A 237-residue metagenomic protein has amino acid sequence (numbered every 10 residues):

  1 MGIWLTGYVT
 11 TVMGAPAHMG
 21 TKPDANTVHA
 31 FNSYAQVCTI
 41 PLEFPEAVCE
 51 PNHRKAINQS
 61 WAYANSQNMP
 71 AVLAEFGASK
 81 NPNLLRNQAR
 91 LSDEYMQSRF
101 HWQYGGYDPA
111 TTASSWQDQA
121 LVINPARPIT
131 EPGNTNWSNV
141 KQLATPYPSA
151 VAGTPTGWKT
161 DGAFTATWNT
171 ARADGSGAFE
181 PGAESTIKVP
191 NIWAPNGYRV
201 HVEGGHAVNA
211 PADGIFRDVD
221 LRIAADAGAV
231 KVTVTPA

Functional and structural regions predicted by a protein language model:
M1-A89, E94-Y95: Extracellular glycoside hydrolase catalytic/binding regions
A17-D24, A30, V48, N81-I192 (+3 more regions): Aromatic-rich peripheral "rim/lid" segments of glycoside hydrolase catalytic domains that contact and position glycan
V37-T39, P195, V208: Residue-level signal for secondary-structure boundary sites
M69, Q97, G205-A207: Short aromatic/hydrophobic-glycine micro-motifs
E75, Q103, G204: Active-site proximal loops enriched in glycine and acidic residues that flank catalytic Cys/His/Asp and coordinate
G153-K159, H206-G214: Short, exposed beta-strand/loop patches in secreted or surface proteins that constitute
G197-G204, N209: Change to "...patches in solvent-exposed regions of secreted, membrane-anchored, or virion-exposed structural
V208-A229: Long, low-complexity serine/threonine/glycine- and acidic-rich segments characteristic of extracellular
